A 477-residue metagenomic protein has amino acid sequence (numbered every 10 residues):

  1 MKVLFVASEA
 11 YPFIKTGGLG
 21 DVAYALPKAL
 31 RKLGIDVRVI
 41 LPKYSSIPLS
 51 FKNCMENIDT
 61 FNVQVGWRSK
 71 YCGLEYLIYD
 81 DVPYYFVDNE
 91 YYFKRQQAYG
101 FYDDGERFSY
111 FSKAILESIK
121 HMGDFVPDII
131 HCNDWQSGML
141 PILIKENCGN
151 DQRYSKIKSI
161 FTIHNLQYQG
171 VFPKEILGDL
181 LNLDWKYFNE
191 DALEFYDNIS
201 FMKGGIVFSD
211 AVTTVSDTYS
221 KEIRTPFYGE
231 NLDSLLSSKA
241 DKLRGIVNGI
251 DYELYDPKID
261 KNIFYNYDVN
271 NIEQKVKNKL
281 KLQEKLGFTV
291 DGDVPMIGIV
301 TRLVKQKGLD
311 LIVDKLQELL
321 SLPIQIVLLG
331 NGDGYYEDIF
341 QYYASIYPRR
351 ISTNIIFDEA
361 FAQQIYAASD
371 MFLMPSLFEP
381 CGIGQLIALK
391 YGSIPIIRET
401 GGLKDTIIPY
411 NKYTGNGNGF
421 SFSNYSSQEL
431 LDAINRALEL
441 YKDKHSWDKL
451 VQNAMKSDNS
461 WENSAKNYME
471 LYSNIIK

Functional and structural regions predicted by a protein language model:
M1-K477: Catalytic cores of nucleotide-sugar-dependent glycosyltransferases that transfer UDP/GDP/TDP-activated
